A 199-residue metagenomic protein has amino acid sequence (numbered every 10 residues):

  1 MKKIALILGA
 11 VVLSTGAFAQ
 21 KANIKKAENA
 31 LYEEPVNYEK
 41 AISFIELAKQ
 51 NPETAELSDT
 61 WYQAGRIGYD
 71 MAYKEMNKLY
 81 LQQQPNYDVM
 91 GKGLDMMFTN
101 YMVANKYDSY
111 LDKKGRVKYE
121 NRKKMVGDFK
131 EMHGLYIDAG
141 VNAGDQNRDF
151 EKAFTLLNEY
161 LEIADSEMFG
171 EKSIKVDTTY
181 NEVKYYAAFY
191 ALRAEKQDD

Functional and structural regions predicted by a protein language model:
M1-A27, L31: Bacterial Sec-dependent N-terminal signal peptides
K2-K3, I7-V12, E34, A41 (+3 more regions): Generic alpha-helix initiation/capping and coil-helix boundary signal
Q20-P85, V89: Start-of-domain marker
I67-E151, T155, E159-A187, A191-D199: Short coil/linker segments at helix-helix boundaries
